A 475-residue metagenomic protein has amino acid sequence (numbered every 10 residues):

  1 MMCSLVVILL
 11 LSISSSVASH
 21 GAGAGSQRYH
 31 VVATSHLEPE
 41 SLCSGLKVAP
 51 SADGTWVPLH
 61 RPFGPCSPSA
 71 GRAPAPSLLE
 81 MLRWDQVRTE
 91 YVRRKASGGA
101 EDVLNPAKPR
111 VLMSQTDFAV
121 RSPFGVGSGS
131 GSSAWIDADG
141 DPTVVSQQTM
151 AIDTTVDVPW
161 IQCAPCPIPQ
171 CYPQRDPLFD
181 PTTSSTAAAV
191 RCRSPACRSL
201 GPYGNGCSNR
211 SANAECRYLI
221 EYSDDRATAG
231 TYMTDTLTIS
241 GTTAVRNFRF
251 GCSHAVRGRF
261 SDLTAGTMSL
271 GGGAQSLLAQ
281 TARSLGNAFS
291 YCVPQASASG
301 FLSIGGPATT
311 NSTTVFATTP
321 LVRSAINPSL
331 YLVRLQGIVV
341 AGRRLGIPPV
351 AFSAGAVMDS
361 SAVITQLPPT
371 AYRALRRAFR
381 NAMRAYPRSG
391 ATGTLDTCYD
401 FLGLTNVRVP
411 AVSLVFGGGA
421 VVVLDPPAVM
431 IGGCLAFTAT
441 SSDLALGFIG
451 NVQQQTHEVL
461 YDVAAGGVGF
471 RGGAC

Functional and structural regions predicted by a protein language model:
M1-R249, H254-L263, L278-T281, A308-L332 (+4 more regions): Zymogen propeptides
F124-V126, T234-G241, S290-C292, V340 (+2 more regions): Short conserved beta-strand and strand-loop elements enriched in small hydrophobics with frequent Asp/Gly
D153, T231, T236-L237, S269-L270 (+6 more regions): A residue-level signal for conserved active-site and pocket-lining positions in enzyme catalytic cores
T154-V158, Q162, I347-N381: Active-site beta-strand/loop microenvironment that shapes enzyme catalytic pockets
G272, A282-P307: Extended, H/D-rich, highly charged conserved domains that either
A325-N327, I338-A341, V452, L460-C475: C-terminal helix/juxtamembrane-tail motif
P387-G419: Extended C-terminal subregions enriched in glycine
V409-E458: C-terminal transmembrane module of eukaryotic multi-pass membrane proteins
